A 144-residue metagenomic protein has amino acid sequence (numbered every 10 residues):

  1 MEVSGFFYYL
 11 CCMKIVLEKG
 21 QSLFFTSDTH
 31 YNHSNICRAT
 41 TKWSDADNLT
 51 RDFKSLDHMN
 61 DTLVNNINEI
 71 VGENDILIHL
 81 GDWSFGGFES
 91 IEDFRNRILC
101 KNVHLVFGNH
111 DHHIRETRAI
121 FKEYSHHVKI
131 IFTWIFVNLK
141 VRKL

Functional and structural regions predicted by a protein language model:
E2-V3: Acidic, Ala/Val/Gly-enriched low-complexity intrinsically disordered segments
Y8-Y9: Short, positively charged and aromatic/hydrophobic N-terminal segments
M13-I15, F136-L144: Core dinuclear metal-dependent hydrolase active-site scaffold
V16-G20, T26, H33-I135: Core catalytic region of metal-dependent phosphoesterases/phosphodiesterases, especially metallo-beta-lactamase-like
F24-T26, K143-L144: Short hydrophobic-aromatic micro-motifs
